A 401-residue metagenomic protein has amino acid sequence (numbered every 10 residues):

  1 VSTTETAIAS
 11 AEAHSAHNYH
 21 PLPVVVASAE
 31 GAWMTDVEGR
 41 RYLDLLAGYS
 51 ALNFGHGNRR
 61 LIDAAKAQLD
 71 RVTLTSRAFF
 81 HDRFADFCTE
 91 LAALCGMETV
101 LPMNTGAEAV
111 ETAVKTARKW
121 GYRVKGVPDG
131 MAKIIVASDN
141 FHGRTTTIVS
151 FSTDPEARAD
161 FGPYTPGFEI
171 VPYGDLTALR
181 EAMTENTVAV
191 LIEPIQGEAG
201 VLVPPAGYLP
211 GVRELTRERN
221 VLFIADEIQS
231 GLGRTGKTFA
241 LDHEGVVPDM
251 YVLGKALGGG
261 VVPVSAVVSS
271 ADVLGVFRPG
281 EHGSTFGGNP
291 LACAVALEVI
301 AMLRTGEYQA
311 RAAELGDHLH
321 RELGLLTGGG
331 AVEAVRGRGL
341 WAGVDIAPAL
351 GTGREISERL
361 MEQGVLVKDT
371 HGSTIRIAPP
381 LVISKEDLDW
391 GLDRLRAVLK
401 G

Functional and structural regions predicted by a protein language model:
V1-G401: Conserved N-terminal phosphate-binding loop of PLP-dependent enzymes in the Aspartate aminotransferase
